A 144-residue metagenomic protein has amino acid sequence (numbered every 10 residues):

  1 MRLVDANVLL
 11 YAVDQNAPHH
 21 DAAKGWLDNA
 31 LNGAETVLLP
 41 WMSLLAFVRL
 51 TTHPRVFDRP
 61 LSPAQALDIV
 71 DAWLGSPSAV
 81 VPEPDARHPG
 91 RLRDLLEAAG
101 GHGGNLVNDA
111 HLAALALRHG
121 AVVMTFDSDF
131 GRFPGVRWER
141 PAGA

Functional and structural regions predicted by a protein language model:
M1, A113-A144: Acidic, PIN/NYN-like endoribonuclease modules and their adjacent C-terminal/linker elements
M1-L3, N7-L39, P54-D68, A144: Short, well-structured N-terminal submotif of metal-dependent ribonuclease cores
D5, D109, D127: Acidic active-site catalytic centers that drive phospho-/nucleotidyl reactions and related ester hydrolyses
A12, A30-G33, L50, P54-F57 (+2 more regions): Alpha-helix C-capping/helix-to-loop hinge sites
G33-A34, S76-P77, R118-H119, F133: Structured helix-beta-strand junction loops
P60, S78-M124: Active-site neighborhoods of divalent-metal-dependent phosphate/nucleic-acid chemistry enzymes
W73: Ligand-binding beta-strand-loop-alpha-helix segment within the catalytic cores of soluble metabolic enzymes
